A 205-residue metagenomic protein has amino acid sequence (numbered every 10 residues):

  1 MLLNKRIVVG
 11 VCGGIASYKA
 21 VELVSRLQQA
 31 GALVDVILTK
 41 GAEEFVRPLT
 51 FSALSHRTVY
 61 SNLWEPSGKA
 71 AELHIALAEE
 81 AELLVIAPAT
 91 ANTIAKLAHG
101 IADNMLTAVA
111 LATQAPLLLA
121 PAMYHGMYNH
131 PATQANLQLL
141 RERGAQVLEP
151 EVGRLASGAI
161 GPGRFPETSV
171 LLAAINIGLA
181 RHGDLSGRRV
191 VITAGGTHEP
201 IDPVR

Functional and structural regions predicted by a protein language model:
M1-L118, Y124-V204: A cross-family phosphate/adenosyl-ligand binding-site feature
